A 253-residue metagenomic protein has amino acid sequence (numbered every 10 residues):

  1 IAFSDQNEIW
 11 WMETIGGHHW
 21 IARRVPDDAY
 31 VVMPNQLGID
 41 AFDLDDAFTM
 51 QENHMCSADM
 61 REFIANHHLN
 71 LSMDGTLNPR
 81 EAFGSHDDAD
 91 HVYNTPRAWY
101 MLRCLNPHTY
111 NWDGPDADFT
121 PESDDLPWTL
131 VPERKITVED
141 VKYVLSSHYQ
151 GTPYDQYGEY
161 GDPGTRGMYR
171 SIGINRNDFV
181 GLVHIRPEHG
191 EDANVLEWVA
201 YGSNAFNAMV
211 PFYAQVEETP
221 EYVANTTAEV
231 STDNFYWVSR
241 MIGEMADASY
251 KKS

Functional and structural regions predicted by a protein language model:
S4-M12, G17-S253: C-terminus-biased signal that marks the final domain/tail of proteins
